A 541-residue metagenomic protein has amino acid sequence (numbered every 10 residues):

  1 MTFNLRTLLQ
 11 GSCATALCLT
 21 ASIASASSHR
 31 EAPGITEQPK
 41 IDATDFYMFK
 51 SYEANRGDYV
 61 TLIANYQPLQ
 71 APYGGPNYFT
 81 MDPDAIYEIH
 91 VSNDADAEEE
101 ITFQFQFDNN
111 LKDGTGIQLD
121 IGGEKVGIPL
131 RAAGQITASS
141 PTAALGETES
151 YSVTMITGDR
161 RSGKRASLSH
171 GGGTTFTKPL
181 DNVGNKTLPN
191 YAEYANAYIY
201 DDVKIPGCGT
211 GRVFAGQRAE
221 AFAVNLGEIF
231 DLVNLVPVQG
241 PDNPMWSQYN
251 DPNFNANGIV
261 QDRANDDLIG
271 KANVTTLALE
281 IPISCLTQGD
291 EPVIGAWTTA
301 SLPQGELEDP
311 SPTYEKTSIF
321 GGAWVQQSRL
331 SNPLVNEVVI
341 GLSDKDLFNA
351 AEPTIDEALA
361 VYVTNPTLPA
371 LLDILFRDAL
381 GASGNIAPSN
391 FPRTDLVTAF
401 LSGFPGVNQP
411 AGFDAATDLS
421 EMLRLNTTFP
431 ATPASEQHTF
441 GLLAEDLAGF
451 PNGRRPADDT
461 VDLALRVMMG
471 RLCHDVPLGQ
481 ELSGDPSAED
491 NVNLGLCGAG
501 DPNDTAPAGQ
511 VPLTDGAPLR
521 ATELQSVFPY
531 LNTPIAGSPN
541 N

Functional and structural regions predicted by a protein language model:
M1-A26: Gram-negative bacterial Sec-dependent N-terminal signal peptides
S25-N541: Surface-exposed extracytoplasmic segments
